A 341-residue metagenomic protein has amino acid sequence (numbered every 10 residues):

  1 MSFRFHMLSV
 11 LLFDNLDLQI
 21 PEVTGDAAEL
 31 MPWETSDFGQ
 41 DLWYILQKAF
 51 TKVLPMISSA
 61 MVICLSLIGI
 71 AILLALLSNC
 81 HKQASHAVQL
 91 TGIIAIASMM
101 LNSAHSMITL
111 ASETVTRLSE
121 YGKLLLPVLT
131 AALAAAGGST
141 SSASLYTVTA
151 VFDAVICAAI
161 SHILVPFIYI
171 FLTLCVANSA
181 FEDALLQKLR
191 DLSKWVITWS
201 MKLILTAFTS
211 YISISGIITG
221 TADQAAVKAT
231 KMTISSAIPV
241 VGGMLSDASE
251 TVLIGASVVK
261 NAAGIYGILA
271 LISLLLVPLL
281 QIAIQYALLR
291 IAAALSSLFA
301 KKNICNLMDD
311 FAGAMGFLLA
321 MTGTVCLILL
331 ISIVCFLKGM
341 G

Functional and structural regions predicted by a protein language model:
M1-I70, A75-Q89, N102-G122, G137-A154 (+7 more regions): Gly/Ser-rich, low-complexity
L76-N79, M107-T114, V176, K188 (+3 more regions): Membrane-spanning helices that line or support transport/gating and their immediate boundary helices in channels
I94-S103, G122-T140, A159-F171, V176: Mid-bilayer segments of alpha-helical transmembrane spans in multi-pass integral membrane proteins that mediate
Y121, E182-L186, S297-C305: Juxtamembrane helix-boundary/capping and inter-helix hinge elements in multi-pass membrane proteins
T149-S210: Loop-centered beta-sheet repeat module
I163, S200, I204, V259 (+3 more regions): Hydrophobic transmembrane alpha-helical segments of multi-pass transport and channel proteins
N261-K302: Helical hairpin unit composed of two closely spaced alpha helices linked by a short loop
F299-L319: Interfacial loop-to-transmembrane junctions
